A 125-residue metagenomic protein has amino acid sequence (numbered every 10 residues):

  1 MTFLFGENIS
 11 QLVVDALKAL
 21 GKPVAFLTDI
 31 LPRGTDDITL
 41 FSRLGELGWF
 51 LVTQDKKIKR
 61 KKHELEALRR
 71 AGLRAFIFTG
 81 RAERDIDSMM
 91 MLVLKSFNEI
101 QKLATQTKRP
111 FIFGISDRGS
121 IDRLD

Functional and structural regions predicted by a protein language model:
T2-L47: N-terminal first-folded block
Q11, I58-R60, G119-I121: Glycine-rich nucleotide phosphate-binding loop and flanking beta-alpha elements of Rossmann-like dinucleotide-binding
L27-G34, K56-K57, T79-E83: Short, acidic/turn-prone active-site loops that include or flank metal/cofactor- and phosphate-binding residues
D37, G48-E64: Acidic, metal-binding active-site segment of PIN/NYN-like and related structure-specific nucleases
K59-S96: Mid-chain, well-packed structural core segment of small domains
F97-D125: Charged phosphate-binding loop/patch that engages nucleotide di/tri-phosphates or the phosphate backbone of nucleic
